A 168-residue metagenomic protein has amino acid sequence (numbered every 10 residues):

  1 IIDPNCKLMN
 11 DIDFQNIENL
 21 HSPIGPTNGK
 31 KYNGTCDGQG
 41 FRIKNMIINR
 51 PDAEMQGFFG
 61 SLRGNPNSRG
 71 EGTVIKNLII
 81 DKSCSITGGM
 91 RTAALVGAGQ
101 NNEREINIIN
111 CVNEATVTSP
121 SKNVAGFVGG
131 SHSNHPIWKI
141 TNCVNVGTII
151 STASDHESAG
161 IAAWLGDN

Functional and structural regions predicted by a protein language model:
I1-N168: Surface-exposed repetitive/solenoidal architectures
